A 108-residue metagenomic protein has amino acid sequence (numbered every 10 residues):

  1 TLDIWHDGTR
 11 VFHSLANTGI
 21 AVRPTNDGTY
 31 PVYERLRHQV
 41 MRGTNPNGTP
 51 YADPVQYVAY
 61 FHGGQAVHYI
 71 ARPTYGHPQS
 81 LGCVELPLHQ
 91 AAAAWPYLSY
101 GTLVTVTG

Functional and structural regions predicted by a protein language model:
T1-R23: Cell wall/extracellular polymer interaction/catalysis modules
G8, R23-T29, E34-G108: Exported/periplasmic cell-wall-interacting domains
